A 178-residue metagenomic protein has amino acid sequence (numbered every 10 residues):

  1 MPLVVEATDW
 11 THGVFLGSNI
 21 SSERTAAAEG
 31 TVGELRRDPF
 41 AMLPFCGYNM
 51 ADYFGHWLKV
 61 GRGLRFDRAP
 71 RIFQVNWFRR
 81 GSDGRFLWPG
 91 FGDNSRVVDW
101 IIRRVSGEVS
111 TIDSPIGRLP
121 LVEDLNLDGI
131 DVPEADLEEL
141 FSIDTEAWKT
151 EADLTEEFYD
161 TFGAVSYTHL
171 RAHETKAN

Functional and structural regions predicted by a protein language model:
M1-I130: Domain-length cofactor-binding catalytic modules of enzymes
N94, E139, I143-D144, L154 (+1 more regions): C-terminal helical/tail subdomains of lipid-metabolizing enzymes
R104-T111, E146, T161-Y167: Intrinsically disordered or highly flexible coil/loop and linker segments, enriched in small and charged/polar residues
V122-T145: Intrinsic disorder at enzyme termini
E157-Y159: Extended, highly charged clamp/arch subdomains and adjacent linkers that form or line substrate-binding channels
T168-T175: Conserved small/polar residues in nucleotide/adenosyl-binding loops
